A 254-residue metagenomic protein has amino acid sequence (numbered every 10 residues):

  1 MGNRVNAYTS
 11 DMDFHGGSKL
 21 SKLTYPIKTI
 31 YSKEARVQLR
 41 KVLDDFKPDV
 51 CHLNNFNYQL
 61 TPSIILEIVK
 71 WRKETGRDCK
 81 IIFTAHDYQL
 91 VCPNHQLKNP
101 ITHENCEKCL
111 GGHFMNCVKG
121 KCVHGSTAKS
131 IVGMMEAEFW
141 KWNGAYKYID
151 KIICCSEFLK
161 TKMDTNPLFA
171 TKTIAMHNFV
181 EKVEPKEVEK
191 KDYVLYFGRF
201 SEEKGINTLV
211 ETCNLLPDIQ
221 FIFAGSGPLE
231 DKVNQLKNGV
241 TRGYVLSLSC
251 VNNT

Functional and structural regions predicted by a protein language model:
M1-F46, G227-L229: N-terminal strand-loop element at the rim of the active site of nucleotide-sugar-dependent glycosyltransferases
M1-M12, D44-F46, I64-C79, E211-N214: N-terminal subdomain of nucleotide-sugar transferases
V42-L60, C79-T84: Short N-terminal targeting/anchoring amphipathic segment
K70, Q89, I101-K151: Membrane-proximal helix-turn-helix segments that form the acceptor-binding/catalytic region of lipid-linked
I82, K147-E157: A short beta-strand/loop micro-motif in the catalytic core of glycosyltransferases that engages the nucleotide-sugar
I153, K186-K204, L209-L216, I222: Conserved donor-binding/catalytic core segment of Leloir-type glycosyltransferases
F158, F179: Carbohydrate-associated surface elements
E230-V251: Nucleotide-activated donor-binding/catalytic signature segment of Leloir-type glycosyltransferases, i.e., the conserved
